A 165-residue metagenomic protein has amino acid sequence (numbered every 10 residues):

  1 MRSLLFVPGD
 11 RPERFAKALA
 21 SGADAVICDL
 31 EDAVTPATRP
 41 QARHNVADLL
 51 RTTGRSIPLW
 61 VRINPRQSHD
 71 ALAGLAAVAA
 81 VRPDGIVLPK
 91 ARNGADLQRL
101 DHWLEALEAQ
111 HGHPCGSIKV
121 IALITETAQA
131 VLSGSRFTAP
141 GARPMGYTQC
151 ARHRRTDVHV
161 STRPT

Functional and structural regions predicted by a protein language model:
M1-T165: Conserved alpha/beta-domain cores
